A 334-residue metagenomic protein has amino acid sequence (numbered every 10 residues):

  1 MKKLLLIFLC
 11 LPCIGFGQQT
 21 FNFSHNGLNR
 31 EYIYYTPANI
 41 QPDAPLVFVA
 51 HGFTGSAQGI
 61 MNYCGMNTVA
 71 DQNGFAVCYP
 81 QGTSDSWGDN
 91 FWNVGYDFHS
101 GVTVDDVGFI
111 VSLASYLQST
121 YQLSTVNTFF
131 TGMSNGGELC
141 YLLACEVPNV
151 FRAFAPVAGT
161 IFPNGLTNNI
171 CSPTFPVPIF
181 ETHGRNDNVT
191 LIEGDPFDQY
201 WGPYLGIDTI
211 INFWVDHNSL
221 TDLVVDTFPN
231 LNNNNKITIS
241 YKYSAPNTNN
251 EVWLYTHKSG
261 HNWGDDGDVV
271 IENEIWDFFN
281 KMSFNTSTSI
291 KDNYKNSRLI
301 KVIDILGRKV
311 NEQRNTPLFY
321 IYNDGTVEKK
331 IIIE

Functional and structural regions predicted by a protein language model:
K3-G15: Sec-dependent N-terminal signal peptides
G15-L46, Q58-M61, Q72, V102 (+7 more regions): A domain-start/cap signature at the N-terminus of enzymes
I40-G88, F162-N164, V189-L191, N262: Short substrate-entry loop that stabilizes the transition state in hydrolases
Q81-D105: Cap/lid segment of the alpha/beta-hydrolase catalytic domain
F98-Q122: Alpha/beta-hydrolase active-site loop
P178-T182, L205-G206, V215-T286: C-terminal catalytic histidine-bearing segment of alpha/beta-hydrolase fold enzymes
S283-K309: Residue-level detector of functionally pivotal "anchor" positions at catalytic/ligand-binding pockets or at interdomain
P317-E334: C-terminal tail/sorting-segment detector
